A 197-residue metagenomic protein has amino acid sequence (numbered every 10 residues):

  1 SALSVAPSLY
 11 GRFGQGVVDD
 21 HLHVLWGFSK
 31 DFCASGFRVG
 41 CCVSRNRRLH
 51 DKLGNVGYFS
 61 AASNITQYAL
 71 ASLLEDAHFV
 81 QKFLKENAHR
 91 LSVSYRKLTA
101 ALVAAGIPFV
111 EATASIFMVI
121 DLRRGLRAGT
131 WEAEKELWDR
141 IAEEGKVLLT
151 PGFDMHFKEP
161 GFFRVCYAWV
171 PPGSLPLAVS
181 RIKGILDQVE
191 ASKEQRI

Functional and structural regions predicted by a protein language model:
S1-I197: PLP-dependent class I/II
